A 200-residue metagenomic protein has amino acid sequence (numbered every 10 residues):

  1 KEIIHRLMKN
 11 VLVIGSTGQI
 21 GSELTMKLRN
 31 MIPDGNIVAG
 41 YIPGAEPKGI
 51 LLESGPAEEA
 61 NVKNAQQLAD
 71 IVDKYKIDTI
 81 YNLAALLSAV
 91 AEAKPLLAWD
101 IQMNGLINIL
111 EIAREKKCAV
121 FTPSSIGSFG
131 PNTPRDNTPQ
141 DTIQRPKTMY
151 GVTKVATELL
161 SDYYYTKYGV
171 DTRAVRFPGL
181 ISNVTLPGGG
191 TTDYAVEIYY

Functional and structural regions predicted by a protein language model:
V11-M31: N-terminal Rossmann NAD(P)H-binding glycine-rich loop of SDR-like oxidoreductase domains
I14, G40, I80-L86, V120-I126 (+1 more regions): SDR active-site strand-loop-helix element
P33-E46: Conserved glycine-rich Rossmann-like NAD(P)H-binding loop of the short-chain dehydrogenase/reductase
L52-N64: Rossmann-fold cofactor-recognition segment
V62-I101: NAD(P)H-binding glycine-rich loop region in Rossmannoid oxidoreductase-like domains and their noncatalytic homologs
N82, I107-M149: Conserved Rossmann-fold NAD(P)-dependent oxidoreductase catalytic core, especially the SDR/UDP-sugar
T153-A156: Active-site helix of classical SDR
D162-Y200: NAD(P)-dependent short-chain dehydrogenase/reductase
